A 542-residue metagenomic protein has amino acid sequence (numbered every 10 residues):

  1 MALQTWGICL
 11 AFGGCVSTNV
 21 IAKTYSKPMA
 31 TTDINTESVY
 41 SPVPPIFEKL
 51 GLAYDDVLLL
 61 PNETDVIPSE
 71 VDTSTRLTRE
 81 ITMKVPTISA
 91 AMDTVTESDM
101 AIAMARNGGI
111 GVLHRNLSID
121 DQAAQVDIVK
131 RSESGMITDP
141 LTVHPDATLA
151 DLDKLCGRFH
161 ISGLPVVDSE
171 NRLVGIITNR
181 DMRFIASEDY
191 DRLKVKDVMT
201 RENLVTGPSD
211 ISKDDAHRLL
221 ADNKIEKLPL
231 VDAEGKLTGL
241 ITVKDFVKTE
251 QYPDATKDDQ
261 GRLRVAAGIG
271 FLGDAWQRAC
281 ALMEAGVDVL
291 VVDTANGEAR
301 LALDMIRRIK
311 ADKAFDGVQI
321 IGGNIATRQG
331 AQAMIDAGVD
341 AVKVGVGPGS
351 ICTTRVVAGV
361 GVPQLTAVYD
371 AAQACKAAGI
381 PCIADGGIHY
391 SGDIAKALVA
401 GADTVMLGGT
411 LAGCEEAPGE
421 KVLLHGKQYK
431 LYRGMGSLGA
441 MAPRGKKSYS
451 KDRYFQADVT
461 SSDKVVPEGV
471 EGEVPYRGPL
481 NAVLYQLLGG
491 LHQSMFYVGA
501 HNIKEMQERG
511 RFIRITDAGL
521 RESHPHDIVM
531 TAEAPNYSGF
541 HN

Functional and structural regions predicted by a protein language model:
W6, C15, P28-D65, V143 (+6 more regions): Alpha/beta catalytic cores of nucleotide-metabolism and tRNA/nucleoside-modifying enzymes
L58-V71, L117, A267-I269, L290-A299 (+3 more regions): Glycine/Thr-rich beta-alpha phosphate-binding loop at enzyme active sites
V71-M83, A90-M92, D121-I161, V166-D168 (+5 more regions): Bateman/CBS regulatory modules and CBS-like beta-alpha motifs in cytosolic regions of diverse proteins
K84-T87, M136, D259-A267, D312-A326 (+1 more regions): Short beta-strand/loop segments at the ligand-binding rim of alpha/beta enzyme cores
T87-A90, G111-L113, L141, L263-I269 (+5 more regions): Hydrophobic faces of well-ordered beta-strands that scaffold small-molecule active sites in alpha/beta enzyme cores
M100-A101, Q277-R278, L282, T327-D340 (+1 more regions): Catalytic cores of alpha/beta
L113-S118, I161, P165, L173-E188 (+4 more regions): Short beta->alpha transition motifs characteristic of CBS
I119-Q125, V243-D254, D274-W276, A295-F315 (+3 more regions): Active-site-adjacent beta->alpha loops and helix N-cap segments on the catalytic face of soluble alpha/beta enzymes
